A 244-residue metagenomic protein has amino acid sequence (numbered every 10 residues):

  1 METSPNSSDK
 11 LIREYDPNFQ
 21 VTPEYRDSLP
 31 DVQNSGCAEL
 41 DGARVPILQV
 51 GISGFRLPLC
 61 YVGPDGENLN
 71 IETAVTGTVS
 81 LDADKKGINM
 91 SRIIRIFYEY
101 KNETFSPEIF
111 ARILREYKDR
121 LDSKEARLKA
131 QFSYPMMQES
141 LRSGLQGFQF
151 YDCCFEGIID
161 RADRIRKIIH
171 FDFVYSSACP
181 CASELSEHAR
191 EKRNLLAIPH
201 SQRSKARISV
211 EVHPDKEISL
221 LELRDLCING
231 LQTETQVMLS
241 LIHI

Functional and structural regions predicted by a protein language model:
E2-A126: Hydrophobic, proline/glycine-rich low-complexity stretches
R56-G63, G77-K85, F132-M136, F155-R161 (+3 more regions): Beta-strand elements of well-folded, non-transmembrane domains
Y100-M136, L141-I158: Basic, nucleic-acid-interacting segments
Q138-R207: Aromatic/basic-lined ligand-recognition segments that form π-stacking hydrophobic pockets flanked by Lys/Arg to engage
Q202-R207, L223-C227, L239-S240: Long C-terminal interaction/binding lobes of large macromolecular proteins
P214-R224: Short, conserved charged micro-motifs
N229-Q236: A common structural junction motif
I242-I244: Conserved small/polar residues in nucleotide/adenosyl-binding loops
